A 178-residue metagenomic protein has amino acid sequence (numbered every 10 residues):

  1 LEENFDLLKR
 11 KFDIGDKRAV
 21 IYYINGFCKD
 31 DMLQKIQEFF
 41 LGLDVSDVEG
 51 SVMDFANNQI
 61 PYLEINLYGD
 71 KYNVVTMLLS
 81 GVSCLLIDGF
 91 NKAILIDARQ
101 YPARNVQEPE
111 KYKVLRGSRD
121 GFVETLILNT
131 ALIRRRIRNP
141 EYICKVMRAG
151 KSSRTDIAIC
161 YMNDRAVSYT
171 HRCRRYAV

Functional and structural regions predicted by a protein language model:
L1-V178: Membrane-embedded alpha-helical signal segments
